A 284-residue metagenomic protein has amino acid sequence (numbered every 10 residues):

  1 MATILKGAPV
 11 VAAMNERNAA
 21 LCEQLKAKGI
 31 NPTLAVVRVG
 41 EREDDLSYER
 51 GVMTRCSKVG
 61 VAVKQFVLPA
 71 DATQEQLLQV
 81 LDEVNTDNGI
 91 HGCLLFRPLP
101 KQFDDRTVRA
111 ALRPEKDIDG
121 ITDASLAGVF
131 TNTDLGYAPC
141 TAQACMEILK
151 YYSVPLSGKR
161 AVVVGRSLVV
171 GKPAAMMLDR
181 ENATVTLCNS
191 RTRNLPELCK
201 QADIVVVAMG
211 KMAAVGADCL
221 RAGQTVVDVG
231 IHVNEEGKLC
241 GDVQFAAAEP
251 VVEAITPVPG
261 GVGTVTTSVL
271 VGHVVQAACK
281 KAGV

Functional and structural regions predicted by a protein language model:
M1-I30: Positively charged, low-complexity intrinsically disordered leader regions
N31-G40: Short beta-strand segments enriched in small/hydrophobic residues
V39-M53, A127, G136-T225, N234 (+1 more regions): Glycine-rich phosphate/diphosphate-binding loop of Rossmann-like nucleotide-binding domains
C56-A70, V185-L187: Short beta-strand elements in bilobed, periplasmic/extracellular small-molecule ligand-binding domains
Q76-N88: Short, well-structured alpha-helical segments in soluble
G92-L156: Anion-binding alpha/beta catalytic cores of soluble intermediary-metabolism enzymes, centered on
F96, A208-M209, V229: Short, well-ordered coil/turn residues at beta-beta hairpins and beta-strand->alpha-helix junctions within
R106-A127, G230-A282: Rossmann-fold NAD(P)-binding glycine/threonine-rich loop
